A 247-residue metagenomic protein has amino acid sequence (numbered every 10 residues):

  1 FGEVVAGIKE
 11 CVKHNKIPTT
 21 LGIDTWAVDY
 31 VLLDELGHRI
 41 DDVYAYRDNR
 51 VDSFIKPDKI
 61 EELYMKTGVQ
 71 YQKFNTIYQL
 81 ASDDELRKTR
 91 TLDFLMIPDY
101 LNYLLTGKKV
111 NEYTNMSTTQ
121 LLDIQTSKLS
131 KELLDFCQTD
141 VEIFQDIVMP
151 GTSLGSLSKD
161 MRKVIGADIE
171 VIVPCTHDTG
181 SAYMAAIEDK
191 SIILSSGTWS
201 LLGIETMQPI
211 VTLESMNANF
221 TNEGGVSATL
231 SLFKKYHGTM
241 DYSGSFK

Functional and structural regions predicted by a protein language model:
F1-D42, S53, M65, E85 (+3 more regions): N-terminal glycine/serine-rich phosphate-binding loop of ATP-dependent small-molecule kinases, especially carbohydrate
K13-A45, Q70-F74, N102-D123, V148-M149: Short beta-strand-loop/turn "lid" adjacent to the catalytic site in phosphate-handling enzymes
D48: Carbohydrate-associated surface elements
K56-K73, A81-M96, N102-K108, L121-S127 (+3 more regions): Active-site core segments that coordinate phosphate-bearing ligands/cofactors across diverse enzyme families
I77: Phosphate- and other anionic-substrate recognition elements at nucleic-acid/protein interfaces
F136-I143: A structural motif corresponding to the C-terminal end of an alpha-helix and its immediate exit/capping segment
Q145-P150, K235: Acidic carboxylate-rich catalytic motifs and surrounding loops in phosphoryl-/glycosyl-chemistry enzymes
M149-L157: Glycine-rich phosphate-binding loops at beta-strand->alpha-helix junctions
